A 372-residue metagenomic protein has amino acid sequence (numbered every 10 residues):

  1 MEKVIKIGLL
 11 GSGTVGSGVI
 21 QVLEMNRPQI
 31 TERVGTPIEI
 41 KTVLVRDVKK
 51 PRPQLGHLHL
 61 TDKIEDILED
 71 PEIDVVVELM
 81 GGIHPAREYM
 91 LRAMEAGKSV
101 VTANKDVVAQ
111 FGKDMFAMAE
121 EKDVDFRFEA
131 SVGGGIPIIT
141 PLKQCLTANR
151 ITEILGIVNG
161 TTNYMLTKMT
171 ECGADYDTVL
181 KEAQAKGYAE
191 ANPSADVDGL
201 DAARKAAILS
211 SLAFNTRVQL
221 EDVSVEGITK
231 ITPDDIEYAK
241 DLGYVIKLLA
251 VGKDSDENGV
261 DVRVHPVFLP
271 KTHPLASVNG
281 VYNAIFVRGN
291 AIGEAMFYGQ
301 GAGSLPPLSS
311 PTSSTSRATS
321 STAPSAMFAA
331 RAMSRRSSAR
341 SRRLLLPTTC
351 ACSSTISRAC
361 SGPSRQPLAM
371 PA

Functional and structural regions predicted by a protein language model:
M1-E95: N-terminal glycine-/serine-/threonine-rich beta1-alpha1-beta2 phosphate-ribose binding loop of Rossmann-like
R46-V48, G81, K105-V107, K113 (+3 more regions): Short, ordered loop/turn segments at secondary-structure junctions
A86-A96, K105-K143: Rossmann-fold NAD(P)-binding glycine/threonine-rich loop
V100-V101: A short hydrophobic/small-residue beta-strand
E120-D201, I208: Rossmann-like NAD(P)H-binding beta-loop-alpha module
V179-S277, Y282-A284: Substrate-binding/catalytic subdomain of NAD(P)-dependent oxidoreductase enzymes
F286-R288, I292-P324: C-terminal catalytic subdomain
S313-A372: A conserved regulatory-domain signal marking ACT and ACT-like small-molecule sensing domains and adjacent regulatory
